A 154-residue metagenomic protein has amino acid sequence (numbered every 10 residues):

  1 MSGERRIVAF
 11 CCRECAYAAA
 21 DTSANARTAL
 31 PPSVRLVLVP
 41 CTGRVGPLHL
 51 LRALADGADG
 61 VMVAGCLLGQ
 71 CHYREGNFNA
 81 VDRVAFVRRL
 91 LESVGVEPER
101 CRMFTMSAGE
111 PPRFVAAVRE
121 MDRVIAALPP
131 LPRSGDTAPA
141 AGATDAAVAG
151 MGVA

Functional and structural regions predicted by a protein language model:
M1-A154: Iron-sulfur-associated redox domains of electron-transfer enzymes in respiratory and anaerobic energy metabolism
